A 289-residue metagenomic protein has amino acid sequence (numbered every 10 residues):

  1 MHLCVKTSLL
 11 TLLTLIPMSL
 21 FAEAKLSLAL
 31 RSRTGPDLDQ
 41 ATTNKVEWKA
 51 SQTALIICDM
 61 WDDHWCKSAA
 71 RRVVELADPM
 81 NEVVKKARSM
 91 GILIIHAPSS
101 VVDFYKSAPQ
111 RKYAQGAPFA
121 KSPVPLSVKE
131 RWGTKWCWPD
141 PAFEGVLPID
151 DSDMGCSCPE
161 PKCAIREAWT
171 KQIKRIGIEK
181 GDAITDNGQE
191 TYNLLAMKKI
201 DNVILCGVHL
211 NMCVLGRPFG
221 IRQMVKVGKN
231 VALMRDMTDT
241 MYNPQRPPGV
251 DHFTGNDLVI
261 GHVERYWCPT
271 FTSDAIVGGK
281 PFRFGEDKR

Functional and structural regions predicted by a protein language model:
M1-L9: Bacterial N-terminal signal peptides that target proteins for export
L13-T14: Hydrophobic alpha-helical transmembrane segments of integral membrane proteins, especially lipid-exposed positions
E23-A54, R71-V73, E82-K85, S89-G91 (+3 more regions): Active-site-adjacent betaalpha module
T53-S68: Acidic/histidine-rich, surface-exposed loop or edge segments in extracytoplasmic proteins
M60, H96-S99, R235: A cross-domain feature marking catalytic cores of carbohydrate-active enzymes and several ubiquitous metabolic/repair
A77-P79: Short catalytic helix/loop segments, enriched in acidic residues and glycine and frequently bearing histidine
